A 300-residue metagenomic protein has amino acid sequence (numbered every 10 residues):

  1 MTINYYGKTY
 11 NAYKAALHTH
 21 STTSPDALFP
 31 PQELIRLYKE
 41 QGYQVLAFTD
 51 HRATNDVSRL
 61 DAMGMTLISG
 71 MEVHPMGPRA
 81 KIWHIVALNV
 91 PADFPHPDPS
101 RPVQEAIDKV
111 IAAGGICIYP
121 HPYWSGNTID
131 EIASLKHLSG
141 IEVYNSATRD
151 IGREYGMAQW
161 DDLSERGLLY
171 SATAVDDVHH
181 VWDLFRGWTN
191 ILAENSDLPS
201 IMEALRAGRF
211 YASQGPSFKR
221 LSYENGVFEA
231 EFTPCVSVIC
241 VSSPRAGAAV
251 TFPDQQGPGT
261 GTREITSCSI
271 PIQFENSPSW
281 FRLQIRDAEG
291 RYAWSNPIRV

Functional and structural regions predicted by a protein language model:
M1-A12, G167-S171, V178-V300: C-terminal functional module detector
T2-P120, G126-H137, E142-Q159, R166 (+4 more regions): A metal-dependent hydrolase metal-coordination microenvironment
